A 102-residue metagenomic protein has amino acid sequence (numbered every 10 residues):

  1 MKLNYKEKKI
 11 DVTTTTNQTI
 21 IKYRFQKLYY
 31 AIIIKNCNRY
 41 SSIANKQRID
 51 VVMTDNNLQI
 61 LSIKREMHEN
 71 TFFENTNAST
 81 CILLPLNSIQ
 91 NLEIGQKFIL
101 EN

Functional and structural regions predicted by a protein language model:
M1-N102: Compact, glycine-rich, soluble single-domain proteins
